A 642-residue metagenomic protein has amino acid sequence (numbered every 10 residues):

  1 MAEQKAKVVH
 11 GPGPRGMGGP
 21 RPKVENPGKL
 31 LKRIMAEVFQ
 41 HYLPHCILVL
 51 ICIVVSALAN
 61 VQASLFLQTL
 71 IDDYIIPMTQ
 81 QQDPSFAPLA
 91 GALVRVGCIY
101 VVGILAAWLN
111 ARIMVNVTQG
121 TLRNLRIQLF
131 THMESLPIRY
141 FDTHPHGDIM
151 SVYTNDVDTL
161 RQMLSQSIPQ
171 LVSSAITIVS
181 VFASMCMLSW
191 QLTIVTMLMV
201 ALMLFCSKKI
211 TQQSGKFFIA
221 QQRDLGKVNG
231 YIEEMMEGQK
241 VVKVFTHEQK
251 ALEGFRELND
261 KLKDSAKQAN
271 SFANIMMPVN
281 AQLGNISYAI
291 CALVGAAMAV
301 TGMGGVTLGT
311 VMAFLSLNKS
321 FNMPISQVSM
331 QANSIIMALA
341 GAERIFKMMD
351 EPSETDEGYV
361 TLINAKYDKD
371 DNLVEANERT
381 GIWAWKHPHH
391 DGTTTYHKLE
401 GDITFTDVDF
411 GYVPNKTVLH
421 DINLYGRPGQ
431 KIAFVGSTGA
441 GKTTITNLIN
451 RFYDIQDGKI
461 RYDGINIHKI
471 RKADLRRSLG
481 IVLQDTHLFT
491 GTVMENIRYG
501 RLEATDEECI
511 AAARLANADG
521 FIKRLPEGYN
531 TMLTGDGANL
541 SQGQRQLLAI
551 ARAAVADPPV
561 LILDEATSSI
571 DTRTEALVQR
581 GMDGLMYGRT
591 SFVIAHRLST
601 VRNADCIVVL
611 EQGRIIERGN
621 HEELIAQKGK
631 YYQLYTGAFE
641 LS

Functional and structural regions predicted by a protein language model:
M1-N60, I75-V96, N110-M114, T118 (+9 more regions): Membrane-integrated ABC transporters
G13-P22, Q119, I127-S151, N155-V157 (+5 more regions): Short intracellular "coupling" helices and adjacent cytoplasmic loop segments at the cytosolic face of multi-pass
P20-G28, C52, A59-I75, I99-H146 (+12 more regions): Juxtamembrane helix-loop junctions of ABC transporter transmembrane domains
K32, I51, A106, N110 (+5 more regions): Hydrophobic alpha-helical transmembrane segments of ABC transporter permease domains
Q40-L43, I138-R139, N155-L164, I168 (+6 more regions): An intracellular "coupling" helix at the cytosolic face of ABC transporter transmembrane type-1 domains
H41, H45-L58, I99, Q166-A220 (+1 more regions): Transmembrane helices of ABC transporter permease
P77, S184-L198, Q268, F272-E343 (+2 more regions): Helix-loop-helix
Q82, A365-S642: ABC-type nucleotide-binding domain
